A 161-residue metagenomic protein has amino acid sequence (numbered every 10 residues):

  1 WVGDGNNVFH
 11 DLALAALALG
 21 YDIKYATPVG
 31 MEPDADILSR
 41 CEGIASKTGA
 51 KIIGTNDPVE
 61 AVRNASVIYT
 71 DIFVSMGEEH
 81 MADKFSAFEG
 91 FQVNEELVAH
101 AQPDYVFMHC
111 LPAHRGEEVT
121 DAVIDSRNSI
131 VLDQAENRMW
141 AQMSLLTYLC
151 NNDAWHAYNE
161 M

Functional and structural regions predicted by a protein language model:
W1-T70: Glycine-rich phosphate/diphosphate-binding loop of Rossmann-like nucleotide-binding domains
D4, V29, A82-S86, D133: Conserved short-loop catalytic and cofactor-binding motifs
D11, A15-A18, R40, E96 (+3 more regions): Alpha-helical scaffold segments in soluble metabolic enzymes
A15, L19, I44-T48, S75 (+3 more regions): Change "in soluble alpha/beta enzymes" to "in soluble alpha/beta proteins
Y25, E95, E136: Donor-nucleotide binding loops and adjacent catalytic segments primarily of GT-B fold Leloir glycosyltransferases
P33, G90, N137: Catalytic cores of large soluble enzymes that bind and process phosphate-bearing ligands
G43-A122: Rossmann-like adenosine-cofactor binding region
D104-Y105, L111-M161: Adenosine-phosphate binding glycine-rich loop
